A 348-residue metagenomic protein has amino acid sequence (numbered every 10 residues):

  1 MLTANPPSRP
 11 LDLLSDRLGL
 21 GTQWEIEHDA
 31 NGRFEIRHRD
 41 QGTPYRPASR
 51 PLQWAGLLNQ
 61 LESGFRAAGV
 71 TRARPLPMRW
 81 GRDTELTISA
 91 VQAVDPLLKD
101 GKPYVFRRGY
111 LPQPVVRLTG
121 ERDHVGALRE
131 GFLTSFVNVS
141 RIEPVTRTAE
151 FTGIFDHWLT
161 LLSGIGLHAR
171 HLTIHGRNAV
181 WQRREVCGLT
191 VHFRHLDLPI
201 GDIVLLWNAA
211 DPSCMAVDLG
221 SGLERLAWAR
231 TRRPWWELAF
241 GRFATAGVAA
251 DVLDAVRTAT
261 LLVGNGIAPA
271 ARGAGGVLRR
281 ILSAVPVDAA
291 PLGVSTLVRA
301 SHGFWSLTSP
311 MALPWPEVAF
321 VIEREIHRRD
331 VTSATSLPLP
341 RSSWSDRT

Functional and structural regions predicted by a protein language model:
L2-R279, A289-S306, P310, P314-T348: Structured aminoacyl-transfer and RNA-binding surfaces used for tRNA recognition/handling in the translation apparatus
P286: Alpha-helical interaction elements
